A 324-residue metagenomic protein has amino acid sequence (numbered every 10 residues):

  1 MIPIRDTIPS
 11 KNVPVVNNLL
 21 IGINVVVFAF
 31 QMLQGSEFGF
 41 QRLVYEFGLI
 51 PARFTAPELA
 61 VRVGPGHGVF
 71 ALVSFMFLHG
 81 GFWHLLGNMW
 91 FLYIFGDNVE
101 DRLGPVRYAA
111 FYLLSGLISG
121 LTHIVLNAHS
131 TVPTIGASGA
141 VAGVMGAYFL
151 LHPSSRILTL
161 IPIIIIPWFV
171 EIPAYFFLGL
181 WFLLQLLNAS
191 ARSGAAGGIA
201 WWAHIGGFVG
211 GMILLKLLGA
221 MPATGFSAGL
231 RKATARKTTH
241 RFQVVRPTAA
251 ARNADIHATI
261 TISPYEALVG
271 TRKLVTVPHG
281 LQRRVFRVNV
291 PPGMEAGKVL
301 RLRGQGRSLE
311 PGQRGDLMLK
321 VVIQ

Functional and structural regions predicted by a protein language model:
M1-N253, T259-P264, V269-R272, R283-V285: A detector for small-residue-rich transmembrane helices and their helix-helix packing motifs
V277, L281-Q324: Intrinsically disordered, low-complexity linker/assembly segments
